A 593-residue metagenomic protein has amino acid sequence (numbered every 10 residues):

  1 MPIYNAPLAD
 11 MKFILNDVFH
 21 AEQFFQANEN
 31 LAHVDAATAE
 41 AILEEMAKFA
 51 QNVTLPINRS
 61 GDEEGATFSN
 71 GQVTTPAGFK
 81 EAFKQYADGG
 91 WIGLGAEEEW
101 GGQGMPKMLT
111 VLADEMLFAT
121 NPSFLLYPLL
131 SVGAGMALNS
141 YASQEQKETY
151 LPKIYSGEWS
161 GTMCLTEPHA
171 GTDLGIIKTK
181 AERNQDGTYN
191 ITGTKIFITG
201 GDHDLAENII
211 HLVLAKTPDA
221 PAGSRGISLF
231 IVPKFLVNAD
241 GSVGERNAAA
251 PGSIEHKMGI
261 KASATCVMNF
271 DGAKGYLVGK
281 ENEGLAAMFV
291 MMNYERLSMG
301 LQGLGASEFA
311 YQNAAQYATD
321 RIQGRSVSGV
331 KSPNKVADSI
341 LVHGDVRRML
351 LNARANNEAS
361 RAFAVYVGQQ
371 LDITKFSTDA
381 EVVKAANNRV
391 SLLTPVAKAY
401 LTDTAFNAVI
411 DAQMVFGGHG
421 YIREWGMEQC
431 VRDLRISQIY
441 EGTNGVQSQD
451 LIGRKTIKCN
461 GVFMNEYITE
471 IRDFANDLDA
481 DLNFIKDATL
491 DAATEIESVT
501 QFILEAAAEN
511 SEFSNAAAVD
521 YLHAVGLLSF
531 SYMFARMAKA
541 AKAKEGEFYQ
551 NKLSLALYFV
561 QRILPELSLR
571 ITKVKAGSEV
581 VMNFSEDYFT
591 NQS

Functional and structural regions predicted by a protein language model:
M1-L125, E145, T149, D372 (+1 more regions): Amphipathic, small/basic residue-rich leader segments at the start of a protein or domain
P2-N5, F19, G90, R183 (+4 more regions): Alpha-helix capping/hinge segments and adjacent helical runs
L31-H33, E63-T75, A287-S298, Q312-A353 (+4 more regions): Glycine-rich cofactor-pocket loops
F79, L130-S131, A142-R183, G368-N387 (+3 more regions): Internal maturation/activation junctions in enzymes
W100, L112, K458, D473-S593: C-terminal amphipathic alpha-helical interaction region
V132-A134, S143-Q146, Y150, T443 (+1 more regions): A structural-propensity feature for long, helix-poor, extended segments
T188, T192-R246: A short core secondary-structure module
F197-T199, L236-G252, K257, A264-E295 (+2 more regions): A glycine-rich, basic-preceded beta-loop-alpha segment at the flavin cofactor/substrate interface of flavin-utilizing
